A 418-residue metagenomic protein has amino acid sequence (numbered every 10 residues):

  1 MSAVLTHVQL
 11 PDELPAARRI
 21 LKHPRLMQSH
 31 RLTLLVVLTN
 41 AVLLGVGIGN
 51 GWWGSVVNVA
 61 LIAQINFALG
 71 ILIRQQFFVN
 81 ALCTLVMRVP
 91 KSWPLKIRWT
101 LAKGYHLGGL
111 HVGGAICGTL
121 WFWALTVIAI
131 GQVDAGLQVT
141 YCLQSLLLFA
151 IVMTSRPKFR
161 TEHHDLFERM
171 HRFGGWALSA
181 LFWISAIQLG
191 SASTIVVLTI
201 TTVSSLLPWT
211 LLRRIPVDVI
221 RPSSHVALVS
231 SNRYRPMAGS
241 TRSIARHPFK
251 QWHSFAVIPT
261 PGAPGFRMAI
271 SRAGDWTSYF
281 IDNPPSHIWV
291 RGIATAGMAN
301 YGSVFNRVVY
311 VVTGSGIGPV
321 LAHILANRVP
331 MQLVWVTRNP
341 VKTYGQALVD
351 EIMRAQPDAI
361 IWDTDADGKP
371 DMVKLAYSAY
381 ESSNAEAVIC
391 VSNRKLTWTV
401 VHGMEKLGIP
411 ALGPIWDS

Functional and structural regions predicted by a protein language model:
M1-S418: FNR-like FAD-binding dehydrogenase module
